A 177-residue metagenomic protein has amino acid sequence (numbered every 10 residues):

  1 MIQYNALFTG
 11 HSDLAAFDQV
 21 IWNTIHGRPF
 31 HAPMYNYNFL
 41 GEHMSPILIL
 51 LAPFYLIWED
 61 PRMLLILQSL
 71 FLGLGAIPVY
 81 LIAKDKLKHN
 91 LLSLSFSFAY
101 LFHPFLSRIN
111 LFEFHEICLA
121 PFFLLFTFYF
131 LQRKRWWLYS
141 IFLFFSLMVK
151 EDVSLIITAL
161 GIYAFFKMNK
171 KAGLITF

Functional and structural regions predicted by a protein language model:
M1, I57-W58, L70, K86-L87 (+6 more regions): Transmembrane helix irregularities
M1-L14: Helix-to-loop transition at the C-terminal end of transmembrane segments
A15-L40, P46-I47: Extracytosolic helix-loop segments that constitute the early lumenal/periplasmic catalytic or substrate-binding loops
H26, P46-L67, N90: Juxtamembrane segments of multi-pass membrane glycosylation machinery that transfer sugars from lipid-linked donors
R62, I66-L87, F126: Transmembrane-helix motifs of polytopic, lipid-linked glycan transferases
P78-I82, A99-F102, L106, C118-L143 (+1 more regions): Specific aromatic-rich, kink-prone transmembrane helix
I109-I117: Short acidic/glycine- and proline-prone juxtamembrane loop motifs at membrane-interface regions of multi-pass membrane
I156-F177: Perimembrane helix-loop-helix junctions
